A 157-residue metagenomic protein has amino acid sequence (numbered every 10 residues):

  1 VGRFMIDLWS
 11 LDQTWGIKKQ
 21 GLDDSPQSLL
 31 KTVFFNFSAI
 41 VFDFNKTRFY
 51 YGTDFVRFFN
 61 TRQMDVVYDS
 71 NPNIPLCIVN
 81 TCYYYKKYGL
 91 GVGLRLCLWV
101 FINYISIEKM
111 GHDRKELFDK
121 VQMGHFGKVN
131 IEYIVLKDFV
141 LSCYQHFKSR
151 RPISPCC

Functional and structural regions predicted by a protein language model:
V1-C157: Catalytic cores of the polymerase beta-like nucleotidyltransferase superfamily and closely associated nucleotide
